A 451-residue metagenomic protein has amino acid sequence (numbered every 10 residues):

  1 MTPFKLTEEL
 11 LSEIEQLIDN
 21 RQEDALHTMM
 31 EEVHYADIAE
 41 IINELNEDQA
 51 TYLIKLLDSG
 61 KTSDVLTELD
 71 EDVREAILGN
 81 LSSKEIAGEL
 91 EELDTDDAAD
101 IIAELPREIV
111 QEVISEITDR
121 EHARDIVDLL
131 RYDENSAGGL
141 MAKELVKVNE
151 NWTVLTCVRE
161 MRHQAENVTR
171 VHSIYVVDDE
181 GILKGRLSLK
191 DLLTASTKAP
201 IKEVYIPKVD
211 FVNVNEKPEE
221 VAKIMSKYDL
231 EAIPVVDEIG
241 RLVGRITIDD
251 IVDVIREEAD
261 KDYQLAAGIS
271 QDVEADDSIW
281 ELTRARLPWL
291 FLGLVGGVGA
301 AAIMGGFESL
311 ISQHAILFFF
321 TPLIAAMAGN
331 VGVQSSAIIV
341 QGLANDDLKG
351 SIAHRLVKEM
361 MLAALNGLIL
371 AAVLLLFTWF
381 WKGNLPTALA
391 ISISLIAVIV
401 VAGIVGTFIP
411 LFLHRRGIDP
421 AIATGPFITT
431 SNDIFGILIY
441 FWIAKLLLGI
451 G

Functional and structural regions predicted by a protein language model:
M1-A266: Hydrophobic packing positions in regular secondary-structure scaffolds
Y52, N330, D433: Short, conserved micro-motifs enriched in small and acidic residues
I109, V113, D125, I399-I404 (+2 more regions): Mid-bilayer segments of alpha-helical transmembrane spans in multi-pass integral membrane proteins that mediate
T156-R159, F435-Y440: Extended alpha-helical regions
V212, S431-L438: Cytosolic juxtamembrane regulatory segments of multi-pass membrane proteins
T247, T429-N432: Ser/Thr-centric signal marking residues that sit in or immediately flank functional binding/regulatory motifs
A259-I396, V400-I404, F408-I422, P426-T430 (+1 more regions): Alpha-helical transmembrane segments and their membrane-interface boundaries that form or gate the permeation pathway
